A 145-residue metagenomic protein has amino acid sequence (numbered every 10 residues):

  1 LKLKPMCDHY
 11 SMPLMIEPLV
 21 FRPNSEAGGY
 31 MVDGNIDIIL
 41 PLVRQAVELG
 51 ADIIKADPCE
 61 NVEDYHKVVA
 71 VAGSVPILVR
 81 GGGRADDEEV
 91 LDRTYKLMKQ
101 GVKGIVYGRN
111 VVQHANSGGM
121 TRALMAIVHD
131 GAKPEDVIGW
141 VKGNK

Functional and structural regions predicted by a protein language model:
L1-I77, E88-K103, A126, D136-V137: Alpha/beta enzyme core
K4, R80, T121: Functionally constrained cores in energy, signaling, and assembly domains
P58, G81-G82, R109-N110: Short secondary-structure boundary segments
R84-D87, V112-H114: Short gly/pro/ser/thr-enriched loop/turn and capping motifs at secondary-structure boundaries
M98-G101, Q113-K145: C-terminal helical cap(s) of enzyme catalytic domains, especially alpha/beta-barrels
G104-V112: Short acidic/histidine-rich active-site segments
